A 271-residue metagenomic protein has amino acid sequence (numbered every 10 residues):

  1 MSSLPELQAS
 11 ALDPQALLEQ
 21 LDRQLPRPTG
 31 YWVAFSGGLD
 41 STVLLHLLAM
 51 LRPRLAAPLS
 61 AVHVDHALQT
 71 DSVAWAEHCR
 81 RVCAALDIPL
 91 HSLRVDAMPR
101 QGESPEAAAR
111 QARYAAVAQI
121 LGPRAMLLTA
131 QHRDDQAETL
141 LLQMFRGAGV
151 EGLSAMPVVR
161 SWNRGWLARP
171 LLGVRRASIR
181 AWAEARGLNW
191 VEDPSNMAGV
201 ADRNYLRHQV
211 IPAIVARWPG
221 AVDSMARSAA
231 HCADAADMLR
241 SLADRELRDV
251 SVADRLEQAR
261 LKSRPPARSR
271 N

Functional and structural regions predicted by a protein language model:
M1-S2, R268: Intrinsically disordered, low-complexity segments enriched in Ser/Pro/Gly/Ala and basic residues
S2-P212: Core alpha/beta nucleotide-donor-binding catalytic domains of modification enzymes
A201-N271: ATP/NTP-dependent adenylation/nucleotidyl-transfer catalytic domains that generate, transfer, or process NMP-activated
